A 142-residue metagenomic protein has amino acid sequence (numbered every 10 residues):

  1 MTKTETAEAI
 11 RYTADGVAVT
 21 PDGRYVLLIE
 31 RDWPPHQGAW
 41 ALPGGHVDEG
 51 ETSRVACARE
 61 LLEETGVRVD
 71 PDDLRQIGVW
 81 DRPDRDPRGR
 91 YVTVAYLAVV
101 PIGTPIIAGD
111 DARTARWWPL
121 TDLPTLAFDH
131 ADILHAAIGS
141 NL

Functional and structural regions predicted by a protein language model:
M1-T2, T13, R24-V26, R31 (+3 more regions): Generic preference for well-ordered secondary structure
M1-T6, R82-D86: Short, P/G- and charge-enriched loop/turn segments at secondary-structure junctions
T2-L42, R54, V69: N-terminal strand-loop-strand
V47-D73, G78-N141: Unchanged
